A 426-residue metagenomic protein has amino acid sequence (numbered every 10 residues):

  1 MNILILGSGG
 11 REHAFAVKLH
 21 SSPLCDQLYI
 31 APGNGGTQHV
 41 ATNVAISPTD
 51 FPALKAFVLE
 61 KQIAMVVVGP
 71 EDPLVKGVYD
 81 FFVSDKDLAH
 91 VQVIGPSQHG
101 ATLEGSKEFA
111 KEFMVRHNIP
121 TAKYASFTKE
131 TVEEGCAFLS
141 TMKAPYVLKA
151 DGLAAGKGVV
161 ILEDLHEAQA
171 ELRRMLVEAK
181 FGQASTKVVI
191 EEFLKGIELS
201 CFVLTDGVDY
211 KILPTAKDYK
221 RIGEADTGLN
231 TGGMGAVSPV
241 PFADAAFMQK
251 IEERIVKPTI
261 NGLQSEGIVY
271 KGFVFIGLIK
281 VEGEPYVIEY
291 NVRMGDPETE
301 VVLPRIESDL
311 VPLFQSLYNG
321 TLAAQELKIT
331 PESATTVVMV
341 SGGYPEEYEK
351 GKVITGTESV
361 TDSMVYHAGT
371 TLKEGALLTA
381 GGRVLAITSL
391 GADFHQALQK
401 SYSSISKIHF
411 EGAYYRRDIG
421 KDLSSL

Functional and structural regions predicted by a protein language model:
M1-P96: ATP-binding N-terminal substructure of ATP-dependent carboxylate-amine bond-forming enzymes
L4-I5, H90-V91, L103-K187, P241 (+1 more regions): Active-site nucleotide/adenylate-binding loops and adjacent lid/helix of ATP-dependent enzymes
I5, I30-A31, V67-V68, V93-P96 (+6 more regions): General beta-strand structural signal in soluble alpha/beta enzymes
Q38-A41, A53, T102-K107, G223-E224: Short, charged, surface-exposed secondary-structure boundary motifs
G158-T299: Internal nucleotide-binding/catalytic subdomain
E252-V274, N291-V360: Active-site "cap" helix and flanking loop/linker of ATP-utilizing ligase/carboxylase catalytic domains
S316-L426: Peripheral (often C-terminal) accessory segments that flank ATP-dependent C-N-forming ligase machineries
